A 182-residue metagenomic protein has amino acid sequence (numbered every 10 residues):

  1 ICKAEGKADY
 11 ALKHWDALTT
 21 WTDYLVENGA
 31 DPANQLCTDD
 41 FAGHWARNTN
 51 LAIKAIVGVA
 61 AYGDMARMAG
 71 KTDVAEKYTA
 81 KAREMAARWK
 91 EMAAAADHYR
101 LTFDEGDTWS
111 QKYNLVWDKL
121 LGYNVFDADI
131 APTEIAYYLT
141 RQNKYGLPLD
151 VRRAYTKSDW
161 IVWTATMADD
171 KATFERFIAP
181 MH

Functional and structural regions predicted by a protein language model:
I1-A30, N48-A66: Aromatic-rich carbohydrate-recognition surfaces in CAZymes
C2-E5, A66-A69, D73, N124 (+2 more regions): Long alpha-helical scaffolds in large eukaryotic adaptor/regulatory proteins, encompassing alpha-solenoid repeat systems
L12-T19, V74-A86: Beta-strand segments within the central parallel beta-sheet cores of soluble alpha/beta enzyme folds
Y24-C37, E134-Y137: Active-site-adjacent bridging/hinge elements
A30-R47, A93-L101: Acidic/His metal-coordination segments adjacent to aromatic residues that form catalytic metal sites in metalloenzymes
P32, A69-T72, A96, P148: Alpha-solenoid repeat scaffolds
N48-I53, E76, R83-H182: Extended ligand-binding clefts on enzyme/binding-domain cores
